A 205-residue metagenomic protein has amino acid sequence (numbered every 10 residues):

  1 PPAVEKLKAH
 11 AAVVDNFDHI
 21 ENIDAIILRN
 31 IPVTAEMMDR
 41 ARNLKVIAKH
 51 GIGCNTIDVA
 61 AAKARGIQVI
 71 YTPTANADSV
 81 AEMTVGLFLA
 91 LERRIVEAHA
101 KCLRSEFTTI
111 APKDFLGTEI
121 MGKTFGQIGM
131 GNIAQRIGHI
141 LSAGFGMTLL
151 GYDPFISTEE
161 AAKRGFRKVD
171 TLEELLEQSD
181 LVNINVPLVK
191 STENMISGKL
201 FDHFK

Functional and structural regions predicted by a protein language model:
P1-I70, E177, S197: An N-terminal-biased, well-structured beta-alpha scaffold segment characteristic of Rossmann-like dinucleotide-binding
P2, A77-S79, L150-Y152, S157-T158 (+1 more regions): Structural/interface elements that position substrates and couple domains in central-metabolism enzymes
L7-D15, I27-N30, R104-K113, A162-V169 (+1 more regions): Short gly/ser/thr-rich secondary-structure transition/capping motifs
N16-F17, A143-A162: NAD(P)-binding Rossmann-fold cofactor-contacting core
V33-M38, P154-K205: Rossmann-like adenosine-cofactor binding region
R65, P73-T124, R136-G144: Phosphate-binding beta-alpha-beta segment of Rossmann-like dinucleotide-binding domains, i.e., the NAD(P)
Q68, T124-G126, T148, D180: Structural signature of beta-strand start/N-cap positions in the alpha/beta core of ABC transporter nucleotide-binding
M130-G131: Glycine-rich Rossmann-fold phosphate-binding loop(s) that bind the pyrophosphate of adenine dinucleotide cofactors
